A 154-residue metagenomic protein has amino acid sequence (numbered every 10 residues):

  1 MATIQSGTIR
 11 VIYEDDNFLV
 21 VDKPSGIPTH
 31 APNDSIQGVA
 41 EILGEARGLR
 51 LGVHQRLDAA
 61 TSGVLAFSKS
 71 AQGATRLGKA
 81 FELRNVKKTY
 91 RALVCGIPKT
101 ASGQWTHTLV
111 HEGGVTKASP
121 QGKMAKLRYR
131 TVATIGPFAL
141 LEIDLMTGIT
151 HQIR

Functional and structural regions predicted by a protein language model:
M1-K126, T131-G136: RNA pseudouridine synthases
L51, T147-G148: A composition/secondary-structure signal for short, hydrophobic, low-basic-content segments with alpha-helix propensity
L77, I149-R154: Short beta-strand segments enriched for Tyr within beta-sheet-rich domains, predominantly fibronectin type III
K88-Y90, L141, H151: Structural beta-strand/beta-sheet cores of well-ordered domains, especially the beta-sheet scaffolds that support
G96, D144-T147: Non-cytosolic beta-sheet module surface loops
G136-F138, I149-T150: Coil-to-beta-strand transition motifs
F138-D144: Short histidine-centered loop motifs in beta-beta connectors
